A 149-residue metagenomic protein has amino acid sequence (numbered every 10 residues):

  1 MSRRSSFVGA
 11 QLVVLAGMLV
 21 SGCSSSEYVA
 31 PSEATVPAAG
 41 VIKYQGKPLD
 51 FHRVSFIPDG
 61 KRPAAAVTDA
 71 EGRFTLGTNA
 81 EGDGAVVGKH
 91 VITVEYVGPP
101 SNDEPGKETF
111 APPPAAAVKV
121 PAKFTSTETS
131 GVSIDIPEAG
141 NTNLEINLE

Functional and structural regions predicted by a protein language model:
M1-L12: Bacterial N-terminal signal peptides that target proteins for export
L19-G22: C-terminal motif of bacterial Sec signal peptides marking the signal peptidase cleavage site
S24-E149: Beta-strand-dominated extracellular/periplasmic modules and repeats in secreted or surface-exposed proteins
